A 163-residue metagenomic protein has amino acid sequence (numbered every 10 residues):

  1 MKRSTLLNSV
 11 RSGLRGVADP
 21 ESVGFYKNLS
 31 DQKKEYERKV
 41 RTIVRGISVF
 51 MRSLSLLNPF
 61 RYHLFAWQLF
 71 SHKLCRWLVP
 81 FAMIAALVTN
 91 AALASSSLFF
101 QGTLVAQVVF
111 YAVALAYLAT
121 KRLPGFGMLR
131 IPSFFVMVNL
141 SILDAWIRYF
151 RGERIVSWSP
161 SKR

Functional and structural regions predicted by a protein language model:
T5-F70, L140, D144-R148: Catalytic donor/gating beta->alpha subdomain of glycosyltransferases that bind UDP-sugars
Y26, R76-E153: Membrane-embedded multi-pass helical conduit in multi-pass membrane proteins, especially envelope-biosynthetic
E37-R38, G102, P160: Short alpha-helix boundary/capping motifs
S71-C75: Alpha-helical membrane-interface segments at transmembrane helix boundaries
R151-R163: Short linear elements at protein peripheries
